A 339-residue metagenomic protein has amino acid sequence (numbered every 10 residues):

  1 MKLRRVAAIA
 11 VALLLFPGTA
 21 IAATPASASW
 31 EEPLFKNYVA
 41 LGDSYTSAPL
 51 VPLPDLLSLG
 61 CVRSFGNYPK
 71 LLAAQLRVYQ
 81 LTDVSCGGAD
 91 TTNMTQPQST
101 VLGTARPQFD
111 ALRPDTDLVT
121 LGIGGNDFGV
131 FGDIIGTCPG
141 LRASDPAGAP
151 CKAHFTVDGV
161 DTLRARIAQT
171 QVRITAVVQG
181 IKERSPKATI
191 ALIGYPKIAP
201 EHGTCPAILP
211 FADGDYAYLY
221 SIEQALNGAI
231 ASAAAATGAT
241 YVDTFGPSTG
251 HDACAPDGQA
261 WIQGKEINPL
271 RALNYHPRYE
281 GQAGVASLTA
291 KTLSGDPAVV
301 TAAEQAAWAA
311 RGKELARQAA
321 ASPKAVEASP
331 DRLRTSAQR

Functional and structural regions predicted by a protein language model:
M1-A28: Secretory targeting and sorting signals
S27-G88, V119, C138-D145: Serine-esterase "nucleophile elbow" of acetyl-processing enzymes
N37-G42, T46-A48, Q80-S85, D117-G122 (+5 more regions): Structural recognition of the beta-strand scaffold that forms the well-ordered cores of secreted hydrolase catalytic
P49-L53, M94-Q96, V130-I134, G203-T204: Short, solvent-exposed loop/turn and secondary-structure capping segments
L71-Q80, V172-T189, A225-D243: A structural motif corresponding to the C-terminal end of an alpha-helix and its immediate exit/capping segment
P97-D115: Short, well-structured alpha-helical segments in soluble
D133-R164, K197-E223: Serine-dependent acyl-ester chemistry module
P196-V326, P330-L333: Catalytic His-Asp segment of secreted/periplasmic serine-dependent ester chemistry enzymes
